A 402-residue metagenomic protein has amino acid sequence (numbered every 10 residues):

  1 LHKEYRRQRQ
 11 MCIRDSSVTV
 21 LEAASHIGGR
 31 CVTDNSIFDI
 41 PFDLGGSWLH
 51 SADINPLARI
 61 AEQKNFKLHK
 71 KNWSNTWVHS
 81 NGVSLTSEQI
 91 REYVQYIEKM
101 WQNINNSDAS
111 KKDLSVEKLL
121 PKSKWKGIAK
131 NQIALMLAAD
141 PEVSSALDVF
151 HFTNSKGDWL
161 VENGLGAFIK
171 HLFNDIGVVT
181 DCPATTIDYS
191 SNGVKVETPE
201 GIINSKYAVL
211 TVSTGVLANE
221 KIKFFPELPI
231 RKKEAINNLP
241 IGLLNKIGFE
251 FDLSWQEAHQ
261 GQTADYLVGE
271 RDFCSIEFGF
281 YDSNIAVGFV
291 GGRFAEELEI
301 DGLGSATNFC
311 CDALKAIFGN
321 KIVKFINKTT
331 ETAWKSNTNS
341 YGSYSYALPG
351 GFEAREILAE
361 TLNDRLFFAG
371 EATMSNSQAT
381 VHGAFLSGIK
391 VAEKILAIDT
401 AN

Functional and structural regions predicted by a protein language model:
L1-R9, I13: Single conserved hydrophobic/aromatic residue that forms the stacking wall/gate of nucleotide- or nucleobase-binding
Q10, R14-S16, D175-I176: A short, Lys/Arg-enriched amphipathic alpha-helix followed by its capping loop at the start of a domain
R14-I37: Glycine-rich FAD pyrophosphate-binding loop
D39-W73, D175: Conserved FAD-binding subdomain of flavin-dependent enzymes
S51, E62-W159, S213: Mobile amphipathic helical/loop "lid" adjacent to a hydrophobic cofactor/ligand pocket
E142-F150, G193-K195, N204, K221 (+2 more regions): Conserved flavin/dinucleotide-binding core of flavoenzymes
A146-Y207: Helical element adjacent to the flavin cofactor pocket in flavoenzyme catalytic cores
Y189, G201-H259, N320: Central helical "cap/lid" subdomain
